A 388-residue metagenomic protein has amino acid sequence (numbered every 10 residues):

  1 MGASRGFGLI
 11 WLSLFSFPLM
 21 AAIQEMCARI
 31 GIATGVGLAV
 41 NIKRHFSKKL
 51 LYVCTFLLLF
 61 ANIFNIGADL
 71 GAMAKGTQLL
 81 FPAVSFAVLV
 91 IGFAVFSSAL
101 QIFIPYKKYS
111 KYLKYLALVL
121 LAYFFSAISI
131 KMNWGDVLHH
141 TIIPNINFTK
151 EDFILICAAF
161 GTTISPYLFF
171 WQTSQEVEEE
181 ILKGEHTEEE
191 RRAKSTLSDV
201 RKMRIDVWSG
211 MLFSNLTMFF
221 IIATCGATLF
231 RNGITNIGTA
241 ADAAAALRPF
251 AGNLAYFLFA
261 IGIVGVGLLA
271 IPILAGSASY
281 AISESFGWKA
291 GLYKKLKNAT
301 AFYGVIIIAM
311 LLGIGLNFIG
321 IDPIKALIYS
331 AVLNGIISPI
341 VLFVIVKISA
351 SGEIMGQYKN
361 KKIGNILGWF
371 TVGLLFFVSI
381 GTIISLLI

Functional and structural regions predicted by a protein language model:
G2, E25-L50, K75-Q78, K183-H186 (+4 more regions): Flexible loop linkers connecting adjacent transmembrane helices in multi-pass alpha-helical membrane transporters
G2-G8, A39-K43, G71-A87, Y106-A117 (+6 more regions): Transmembrane helix-loop boundary segments of multi-pass membrane transporters
L12-F46, V53-G67: Juxtamembrane transmembrane-helix boundary signature
L19-A28, A33, S174-L182, K194 (+1 more regions): Extracellular/periplasmic helix-exit of transmembrane alpha-helices
T55-F56, L80-F103, L118-I128, N298-L312 (+1 more regions): Transmembrane alpha-helical segments of multi-pass small-molecule transport proteins
L57-G76, T163-Y167, N215-G226, F230 (+1 more regions): Membrane-helix boundary/coupling elements in multi-pass transport proteins
G92-F96, Q101-K131, K150, L333 (+3 more regions): Membrane-interface loop-to-helix entry segments
L118-T149, F153, T162-E178, V344-E353 (+1 more regions): Hydrophobic alpha-helical segments and their helix-loop junctions in multi-pass secondary transporters
